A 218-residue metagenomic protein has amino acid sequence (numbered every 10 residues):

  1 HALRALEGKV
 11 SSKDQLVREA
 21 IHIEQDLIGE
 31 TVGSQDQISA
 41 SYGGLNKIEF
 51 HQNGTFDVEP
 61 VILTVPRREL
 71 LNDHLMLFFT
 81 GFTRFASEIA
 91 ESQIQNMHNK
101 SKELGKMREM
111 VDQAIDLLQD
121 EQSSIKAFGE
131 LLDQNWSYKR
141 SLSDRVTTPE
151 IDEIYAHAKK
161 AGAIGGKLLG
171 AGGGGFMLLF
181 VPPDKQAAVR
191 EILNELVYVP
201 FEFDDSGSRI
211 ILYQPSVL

Functional and structural regions predicted by a protein language model:
H1-L3: Membrane-interfacial alpha-helical segments at the cytosolic side of multi-pass membrane proteins
A5-S12, R18-T31, Q37-G166, L178-L218: C-terminal nucleotide
G174: Glycine-rich active-site/cofactor-binding loop and its immediate structural neighborhood
